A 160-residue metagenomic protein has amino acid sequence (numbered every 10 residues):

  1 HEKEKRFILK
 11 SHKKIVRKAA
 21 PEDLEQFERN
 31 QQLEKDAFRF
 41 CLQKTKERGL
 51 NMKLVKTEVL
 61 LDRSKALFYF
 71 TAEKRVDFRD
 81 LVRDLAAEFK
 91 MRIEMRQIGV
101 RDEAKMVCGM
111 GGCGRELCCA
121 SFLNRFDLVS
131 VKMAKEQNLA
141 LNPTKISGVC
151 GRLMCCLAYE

Functional and structural regions predicted by a protein language model:
H1-N142: Acidic-enriched and Gly/Ser
A140-Y159: Short Fe-S-cluster ligation motifs
